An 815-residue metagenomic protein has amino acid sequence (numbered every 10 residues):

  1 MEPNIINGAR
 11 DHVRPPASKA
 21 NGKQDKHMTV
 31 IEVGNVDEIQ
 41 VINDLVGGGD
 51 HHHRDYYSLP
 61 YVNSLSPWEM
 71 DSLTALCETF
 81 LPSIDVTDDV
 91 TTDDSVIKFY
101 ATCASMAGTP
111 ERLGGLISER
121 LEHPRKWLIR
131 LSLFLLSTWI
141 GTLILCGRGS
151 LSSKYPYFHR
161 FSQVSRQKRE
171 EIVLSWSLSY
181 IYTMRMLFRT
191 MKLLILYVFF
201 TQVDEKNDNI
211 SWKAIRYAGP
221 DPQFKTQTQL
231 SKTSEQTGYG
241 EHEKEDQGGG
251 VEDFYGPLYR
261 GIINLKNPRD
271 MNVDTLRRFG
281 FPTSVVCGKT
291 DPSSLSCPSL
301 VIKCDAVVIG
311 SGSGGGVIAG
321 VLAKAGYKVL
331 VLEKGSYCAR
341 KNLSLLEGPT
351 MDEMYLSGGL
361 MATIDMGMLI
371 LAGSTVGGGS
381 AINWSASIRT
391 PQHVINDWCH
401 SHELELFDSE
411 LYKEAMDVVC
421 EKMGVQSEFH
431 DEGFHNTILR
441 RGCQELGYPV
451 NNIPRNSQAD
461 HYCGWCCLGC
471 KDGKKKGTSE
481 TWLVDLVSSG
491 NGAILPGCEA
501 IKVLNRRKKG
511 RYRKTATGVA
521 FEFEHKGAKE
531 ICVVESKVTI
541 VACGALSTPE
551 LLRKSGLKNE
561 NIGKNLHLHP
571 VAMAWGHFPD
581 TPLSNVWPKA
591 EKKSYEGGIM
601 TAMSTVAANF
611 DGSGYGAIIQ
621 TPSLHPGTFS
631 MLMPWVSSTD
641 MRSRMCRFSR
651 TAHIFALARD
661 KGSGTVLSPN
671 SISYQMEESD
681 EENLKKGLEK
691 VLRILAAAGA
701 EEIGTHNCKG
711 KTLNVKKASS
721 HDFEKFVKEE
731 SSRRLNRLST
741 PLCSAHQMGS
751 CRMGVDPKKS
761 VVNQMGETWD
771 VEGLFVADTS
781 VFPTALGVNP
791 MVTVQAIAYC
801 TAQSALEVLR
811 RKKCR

Functional and structural regions predicted by a protein language model:
E2-L59, N63, P67, T91 (+6 more regions): Extreme N-terminal leader/targeting segments of oxidoreductases
L65-P220: Structured, non-membrane catalytic/scaffold regions adjacent to prosthetic-group chemistry
S211-P282, V286-K289, E405-R507, A516 (+2 more regions): Conserved redox-cofactor binding core of oxidoreductases
S296-G314, L330, V541: Beta1/beta-strand and adjacent pyrophosphate-binding region of the FAD-binding site in flavoprotein oxidoreductases
V321-G348, L369, T375, S489 (+7 more regions): Glycine-rich loop(s) and the adjacent beta-strand/alpha-helix scaffold that form part
P349-E428, I654-L657: Redox-cofactor-proximal catalytic regions of oxidoreductases
N559-L695, T712, N736, S744-G749 (+2 more regions): FAD cofactor-binding and catalytic pocket of flavoenzymes
T784-A805: A conserved FAD-binding loop/helix module that cradles the flavin
